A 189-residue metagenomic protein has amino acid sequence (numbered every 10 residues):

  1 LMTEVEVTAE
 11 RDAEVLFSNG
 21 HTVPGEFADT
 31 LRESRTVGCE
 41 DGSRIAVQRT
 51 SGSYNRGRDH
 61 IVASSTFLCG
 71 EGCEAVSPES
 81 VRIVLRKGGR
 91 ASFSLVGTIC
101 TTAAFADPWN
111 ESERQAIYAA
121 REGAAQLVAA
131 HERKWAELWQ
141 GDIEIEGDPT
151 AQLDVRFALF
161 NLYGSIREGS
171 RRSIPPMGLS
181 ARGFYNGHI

Functional and structural regions predicted by a protein language model:
L1-N186: Acidic/polar, glycine-enriched structural segments that form the non-catalytic walls/loops of the carbohydrate-binding
I189: Active-site-proximal binding-pocket segments
